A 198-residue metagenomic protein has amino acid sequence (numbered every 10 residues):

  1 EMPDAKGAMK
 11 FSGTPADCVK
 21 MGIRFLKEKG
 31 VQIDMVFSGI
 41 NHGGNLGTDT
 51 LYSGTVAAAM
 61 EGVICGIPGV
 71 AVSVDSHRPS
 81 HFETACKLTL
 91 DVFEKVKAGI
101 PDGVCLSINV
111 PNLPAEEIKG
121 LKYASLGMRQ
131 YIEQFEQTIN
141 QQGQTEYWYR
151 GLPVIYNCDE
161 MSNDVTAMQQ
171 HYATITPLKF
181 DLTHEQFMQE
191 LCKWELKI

Functional and structural regions predicted by a protein language model:
E1-F25: A cross-family phosphate/adenosyl-ligand binding-site feature
T14-P15, N41-G44, L113, F180: Short glycine-rich anion-binding loops that position phosphate/pyrophosphate groups of nucleotides and phosphorylated
G22-K29, A57-P68: Alpha-helix C-terminal capping segments
D34-M35: Structural motif
S38-N41, V72-S73, I108-P111, T176: Short beta-strand segments
G44-S53: Glycine/threonine-rich flexible loop motifs
V63-A85: Glycine-rich phosphate/pyrophosphate-binding loops and their adjacent beta-strand/loop elements at enzyme active sites
T84-I198: Electrostatically charged, flexible surface regions
